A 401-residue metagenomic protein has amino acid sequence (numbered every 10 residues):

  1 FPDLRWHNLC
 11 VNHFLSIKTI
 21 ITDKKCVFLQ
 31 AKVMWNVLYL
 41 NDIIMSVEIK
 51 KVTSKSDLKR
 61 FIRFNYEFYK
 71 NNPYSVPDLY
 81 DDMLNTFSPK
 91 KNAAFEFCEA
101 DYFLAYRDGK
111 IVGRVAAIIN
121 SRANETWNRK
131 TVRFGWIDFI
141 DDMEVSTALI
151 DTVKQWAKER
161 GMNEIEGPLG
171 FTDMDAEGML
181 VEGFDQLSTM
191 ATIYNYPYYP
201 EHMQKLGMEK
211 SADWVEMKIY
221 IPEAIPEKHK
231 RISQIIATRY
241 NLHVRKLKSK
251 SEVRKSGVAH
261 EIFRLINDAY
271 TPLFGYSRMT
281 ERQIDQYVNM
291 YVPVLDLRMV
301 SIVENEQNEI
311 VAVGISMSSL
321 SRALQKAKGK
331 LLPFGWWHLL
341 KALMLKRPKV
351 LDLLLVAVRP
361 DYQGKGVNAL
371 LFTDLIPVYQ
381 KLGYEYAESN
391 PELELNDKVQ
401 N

Functional and structural regions predicted by a protein language model:
P2-L4, L9, H13-L15, L29 (+1 more regions): Short hydrophobic targeting helices and cationic amphipathic motifs that mediate membrane/organellar targeting
Q30-I44: Short, Lys/Arg-enriched N-terminal segments with co-localized hydrophobic residues within the first ~10-30 amino acids
S46-F87, K154: TRNA-binding/sensing appendages of the translation machinery
V47, I193-G275: Acyltransferase donor/substrate-recognition loop-hinge adjacent to the catalytic core
E67-Y102, R107, A117-E125, V258-V356: A conserved beta-strand-loop-helix scaffold within acyl/acetyltransferase catalytic domains
E125-G207, A327-N401: Acyl-donor binding region in acyl/amide transferases
